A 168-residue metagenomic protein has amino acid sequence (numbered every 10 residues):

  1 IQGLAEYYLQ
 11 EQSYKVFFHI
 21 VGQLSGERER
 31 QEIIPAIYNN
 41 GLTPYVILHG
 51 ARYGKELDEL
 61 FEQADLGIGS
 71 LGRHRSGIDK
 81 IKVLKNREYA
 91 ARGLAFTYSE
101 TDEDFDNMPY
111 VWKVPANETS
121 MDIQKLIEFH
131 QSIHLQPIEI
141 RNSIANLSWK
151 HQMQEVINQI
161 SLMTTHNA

Functional and structural regions predicted by a protein language model:
I1-K15: Short hydrophobic signal-anchor/transmembrane segments that target glycosyltransferases and glycosylation machinery
Y8, E118-M121, Q131-T164: A charged, aromatic-enriched C-terminal amphipathic alpha-helix characteristic of glycosyltransferases across folds
F18-I20: Hydrophobic targeting segments
G22, R30-E59, Q63-L66: Nucleotide-activated donor-binding/catalytic signature segment of Leloir-type glycosyltransferases, i.e., the conserved
S25-Q31, D104-D106: Short, charged/polar "capping" segments at the starts of alpha-helices and the immediately preceding loops
K55-L57, G67-E88, T97-P109: Nucleotide-sugar-dependent
F105-E128: Change "using UDP/GDP/dTDP sugars" to "using nucleotide sugars
